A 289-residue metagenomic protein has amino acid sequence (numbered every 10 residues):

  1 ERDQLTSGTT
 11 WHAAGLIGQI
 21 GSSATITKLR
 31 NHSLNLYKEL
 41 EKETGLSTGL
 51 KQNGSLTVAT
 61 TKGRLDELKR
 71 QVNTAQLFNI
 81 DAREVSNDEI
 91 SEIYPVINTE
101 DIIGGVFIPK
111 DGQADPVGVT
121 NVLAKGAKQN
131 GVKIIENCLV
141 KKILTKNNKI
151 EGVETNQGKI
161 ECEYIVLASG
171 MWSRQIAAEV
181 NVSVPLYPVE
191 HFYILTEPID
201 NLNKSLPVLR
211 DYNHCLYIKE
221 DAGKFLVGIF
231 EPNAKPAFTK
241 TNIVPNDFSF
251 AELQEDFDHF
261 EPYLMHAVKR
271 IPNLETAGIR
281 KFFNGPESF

Functional and structural regions predicted by a protein language model:
E1-W11: Glycine-rich FAD pyrophosphate-binding loop
S7, T155, K159-V208: Central helical "cap/lid" subdomain
G15-I93, C215-I218, A222-L226, D247 (+1 more regions): Dinucleotide-binding Rossmann-like beta1-alpha1 core, especially the glycine-rich loop that anchors the ADP
L46-T57, Q71, S91-N130, G152 (+1 more regions): Helix-loop-beta segment of a Rossmann-like dinucleotide-binding subdomain
L50-S55, V189-E190, K281-F282: Short Gly/Ser/Thr- and Asp/Glu-enriched loop/turn motifs at secondary-structure junctions
S86-N87, E136-C138, K281-F283: Short loop/edge segments at beta-strand edges and connector loops that shape dinucleotide/nucleotide cofactor-binding
V106-Y164, A168-W172: Helical element adjacent to the flavin cofactor pocket in flavoenzyme catalytic cores
P198-F289: Active-site lid/adjacent beta-loop-alpha segment flanking the redox-cofactor pocket in flavoenzymes
